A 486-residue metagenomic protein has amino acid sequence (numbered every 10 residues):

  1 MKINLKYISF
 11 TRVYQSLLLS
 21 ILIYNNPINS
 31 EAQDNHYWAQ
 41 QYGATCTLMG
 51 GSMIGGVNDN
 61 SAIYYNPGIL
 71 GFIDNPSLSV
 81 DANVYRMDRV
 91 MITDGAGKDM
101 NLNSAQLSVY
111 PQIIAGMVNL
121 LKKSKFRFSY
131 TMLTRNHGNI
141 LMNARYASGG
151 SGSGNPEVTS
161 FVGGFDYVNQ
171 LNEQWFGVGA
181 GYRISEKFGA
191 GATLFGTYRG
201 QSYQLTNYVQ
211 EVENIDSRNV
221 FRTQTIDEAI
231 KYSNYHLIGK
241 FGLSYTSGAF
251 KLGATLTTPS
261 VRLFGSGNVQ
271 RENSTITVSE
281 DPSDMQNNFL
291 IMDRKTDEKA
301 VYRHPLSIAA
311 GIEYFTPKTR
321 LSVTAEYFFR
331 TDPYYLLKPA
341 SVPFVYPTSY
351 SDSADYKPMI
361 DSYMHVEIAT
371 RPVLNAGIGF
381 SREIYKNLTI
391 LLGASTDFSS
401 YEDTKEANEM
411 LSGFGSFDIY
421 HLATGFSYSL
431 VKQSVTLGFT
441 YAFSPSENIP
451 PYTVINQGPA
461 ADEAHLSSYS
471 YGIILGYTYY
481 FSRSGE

Functional and structural regions predicted by a protein language model:
M1-H36, S482-E486: Cleavable N-terminal export/targeting peptides
M1-K2, L19, I23, M87-T93 (+3 more regions): Short regulatory "switch" loops immediately downstream of catalytic or recognition motifs within protein catalytic
I21, N101-Q106, D166-N169: Short secondary-structure transition/capping motifs
I28-T134, S260, G415-F417, F443: N-terminal, post-signal peptide beta-strand-biased segments of exported outer-membrane/organellar beta-barrel and other
Q33-T47, P111, M117-E486: Outer-membrane beta-barrel porins/channels
